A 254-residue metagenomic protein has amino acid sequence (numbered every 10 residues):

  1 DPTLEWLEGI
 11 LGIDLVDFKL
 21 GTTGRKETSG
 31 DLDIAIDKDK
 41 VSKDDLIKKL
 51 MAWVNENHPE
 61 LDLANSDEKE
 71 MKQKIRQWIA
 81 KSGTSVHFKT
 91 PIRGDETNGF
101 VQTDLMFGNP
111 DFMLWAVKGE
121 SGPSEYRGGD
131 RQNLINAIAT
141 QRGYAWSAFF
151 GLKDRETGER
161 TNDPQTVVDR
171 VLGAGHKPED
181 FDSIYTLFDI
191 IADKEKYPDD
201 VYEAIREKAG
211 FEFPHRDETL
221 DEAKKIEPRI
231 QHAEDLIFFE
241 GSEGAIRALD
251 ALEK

Functional and structural regions predicted by a protein language model:
L4-D44: Active-site nucleotide-donor binding segment shared across nucleotidyl transfer reactions
L4-E5, K48, N136: Short glycine-/small-residue-rich flexible loop motifs, especially phosphate/cofactor-binding loops
G12-L15, E56-E70, T140-S147: Structural alpha-beta junctions
G21-K26, K43, I47, K69 (+1 more regions): Non-catalytic, usually N-terminal nucleic-acid engagement modules in DNA/RNA processing proteins
K43-N57: Short amphipathic alpha-helices in soluble, non-transmembrane regions that often serve as interface/regulatory elements
E56-F112: Conserved catalytic core of two-metal-ion nucleotidyltransferases
K89-E253: Catalytic cores of NTP-dependent nucleotidyl/adenyl transfer enzymes across multiple folds
